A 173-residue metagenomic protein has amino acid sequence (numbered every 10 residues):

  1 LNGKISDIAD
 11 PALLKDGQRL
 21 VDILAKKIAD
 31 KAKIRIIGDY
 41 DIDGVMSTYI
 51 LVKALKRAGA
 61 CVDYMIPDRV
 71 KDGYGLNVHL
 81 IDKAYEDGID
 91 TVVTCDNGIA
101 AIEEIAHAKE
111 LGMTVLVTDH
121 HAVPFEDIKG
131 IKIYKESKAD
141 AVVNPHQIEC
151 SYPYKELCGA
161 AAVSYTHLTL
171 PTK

Functional and structural regions predicted by a protein language model:
L1-L168: Replace "Mg2+/Mn2+-dependent" with "divalent metal-dependent
T169-K173: A short, hydrophobic C-terminal helix/tail in secreted or cell-surface proteins
